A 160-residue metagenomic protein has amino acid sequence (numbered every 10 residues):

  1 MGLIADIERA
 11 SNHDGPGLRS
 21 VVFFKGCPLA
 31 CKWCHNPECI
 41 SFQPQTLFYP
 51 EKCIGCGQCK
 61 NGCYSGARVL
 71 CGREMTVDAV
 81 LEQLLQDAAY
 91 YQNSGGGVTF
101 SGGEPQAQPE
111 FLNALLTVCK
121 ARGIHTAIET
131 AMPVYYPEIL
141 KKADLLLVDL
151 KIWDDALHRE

Functional and structural regions predicted by a protein language model:
M1-G17, V21-A30, C34-I40, Q45: N-terminal cysteine/histidine-rich coordination modules
L3, R9, P44, C71 (+2 more regions): Glycine-rich, flexible loop/turn motifs
I7, K25, P37, P50 (+4 more regions): Fold-independent oxyanion-binding glycine-rich loops and adjacent beta-strand/coil segments at enzyme active sites
R19-C34, L47-G66, E104: Cysteine-centered iron-sulfur cluster-binding motifs in ferredoxin-type domains/subunits of redox enzymes
I40-S94: Conserved alpha-helical substructure of the radical SAM core
L81, L85-E160: Conserved AdoMet/S-adenosylmethionine-binding subsite of the radical SAM
